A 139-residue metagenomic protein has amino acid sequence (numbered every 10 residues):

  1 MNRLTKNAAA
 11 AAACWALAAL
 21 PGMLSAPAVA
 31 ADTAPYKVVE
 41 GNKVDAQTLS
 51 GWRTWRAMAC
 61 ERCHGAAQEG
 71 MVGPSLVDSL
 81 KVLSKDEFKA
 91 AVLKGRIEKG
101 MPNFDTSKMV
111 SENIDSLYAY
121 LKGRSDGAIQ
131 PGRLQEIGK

Functional and structural regions predicted by a protein language model:
M1-K6: N-terminal secretory signal peptides that target proteins for export/translocation
A9-A10, R56: Internal alpha-helical transmembrane segments of multi-pass membrane proteins, especially GPCRs
W15-P27: C-terminal segment of classical bacterial N-terminal signal peptides
A31-Q47, A57-M58, K99-K139: Flexible coil segments in periplasmic/lumen-exposed cytochrome c-class electron-transfer proteins
N42, A46-R53, G65-N103: Gly/Gly-Pro-rich "capping" loops immediately C-terminal to redox-active cysteine motifs in periplasmic/lumenal
C60-C63: Short cysteine clusters
